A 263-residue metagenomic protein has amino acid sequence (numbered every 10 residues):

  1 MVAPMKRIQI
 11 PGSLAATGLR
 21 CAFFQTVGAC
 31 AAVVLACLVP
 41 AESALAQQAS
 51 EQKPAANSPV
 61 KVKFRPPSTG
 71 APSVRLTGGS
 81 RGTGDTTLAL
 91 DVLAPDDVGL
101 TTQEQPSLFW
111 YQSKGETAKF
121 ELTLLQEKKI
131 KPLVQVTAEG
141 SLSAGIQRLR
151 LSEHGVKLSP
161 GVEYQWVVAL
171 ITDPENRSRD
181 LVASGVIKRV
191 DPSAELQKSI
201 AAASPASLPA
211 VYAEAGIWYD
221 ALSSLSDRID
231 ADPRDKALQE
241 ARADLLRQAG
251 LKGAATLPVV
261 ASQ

Functional and structural regions predicted by a protein language model:
M1-A22: N-terminal secretory signal peptides that target proteins for export/translocation
Q25, A29-A44: C-terminal segment of classical bacterial N-terminal signal peptides
E51-G70, A89, A94, V98 (+5 more regions): Extended, polar beta-sheet/loop recognition surfaces of beta-rich domains that mediate binding to diverse ligands
P95-K114: Contiguous beta-strand segments within globular domains
W110, Q147-P174, S178-L181, G185-V186: Extracytoplasmic/surface-exposed domains of secreted proteins that mediate cell-envelope carbohydrate/peptidoglycan
K131-A144: Solvent-exposed serine/threonine-rich low-complexity stretches and specific carbohydrate-binding patches
P233, A241-Q263: Preference for solvent-exposed, low-hydrophobicity sequence contexts
